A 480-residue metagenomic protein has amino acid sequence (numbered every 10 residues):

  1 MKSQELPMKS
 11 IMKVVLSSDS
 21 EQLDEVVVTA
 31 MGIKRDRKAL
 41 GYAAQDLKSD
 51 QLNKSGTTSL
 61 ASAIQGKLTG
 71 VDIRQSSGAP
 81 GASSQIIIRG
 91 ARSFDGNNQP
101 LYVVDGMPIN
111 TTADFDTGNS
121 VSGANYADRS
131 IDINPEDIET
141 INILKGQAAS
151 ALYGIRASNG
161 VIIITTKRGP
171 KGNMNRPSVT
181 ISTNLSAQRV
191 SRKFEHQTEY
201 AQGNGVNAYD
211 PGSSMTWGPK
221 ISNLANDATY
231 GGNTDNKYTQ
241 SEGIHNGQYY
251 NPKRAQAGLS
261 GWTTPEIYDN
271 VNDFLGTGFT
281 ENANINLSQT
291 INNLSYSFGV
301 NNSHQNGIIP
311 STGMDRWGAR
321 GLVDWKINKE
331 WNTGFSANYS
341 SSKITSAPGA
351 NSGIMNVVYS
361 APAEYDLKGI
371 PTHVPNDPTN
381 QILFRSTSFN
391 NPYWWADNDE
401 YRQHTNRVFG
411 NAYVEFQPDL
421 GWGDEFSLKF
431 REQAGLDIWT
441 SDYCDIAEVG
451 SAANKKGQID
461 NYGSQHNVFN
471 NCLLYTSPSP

Functional and structural regions predicted by a protein language model:
M1, T476-P480: Conserved small/polar residues in nucleotide/adenosyl-binding loops
K2-N53, A61, D105: Short, acidic, small-residue-rich periplasmic hinge/interaction motif at the N-terminus of Gram-negative outer-membrane
M12-V14, K67-T69, P135-T180, L275 (+3 more regions): A beta-strand signature from Gram-negative outer-membrane beta-barrel systems, especially the internal plug domain
S62-T111, T140, S150-P170: Extracytoplasmic beta-strand/coil segments of soluble accessory domains associated with Gram-negative outer-membrane
K67, A79-S84, F94-P100, I109-A127 (+4 more regions): Residues embedded in well-ordered regular secondary structure
T117-S122, H196-Q202, M314-G318, A350-S360 (+1 more regions): Flexible, surface-exposed loop regions and adjacent strand-edge segments of Gram-negative outer-membrane beta-barrel
V179-A187, V300-N302, F335-Y339, E432-I438 (+1 more regions): Transmembrane beta-barrel strands of outer-membrane/channel proteins
V190, S260-N301, Q305-T312, G318-N390 (+3 more regions): Flexible loop and strand-edge segments within Gram-negative outer membrane beta-barrel domains
